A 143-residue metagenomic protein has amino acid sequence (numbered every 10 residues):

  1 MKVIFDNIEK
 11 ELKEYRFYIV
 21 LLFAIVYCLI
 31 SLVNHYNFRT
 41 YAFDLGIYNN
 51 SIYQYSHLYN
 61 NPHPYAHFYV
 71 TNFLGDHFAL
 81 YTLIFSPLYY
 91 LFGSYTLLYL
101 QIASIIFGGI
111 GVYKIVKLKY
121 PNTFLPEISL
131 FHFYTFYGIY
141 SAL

Functional and structural regions predicted by a protein language model:
M1-I30, K114-K117: Start-transfer (signal-anchor) and selected internal transmembrane alpha helices of multi-pass inner/ER membrane
K13, Y95-Y120: Transmembrane-helix motifs of polytopic, lipid-linked glycan transferases
L29-L32, I47-F73, L80: Extracytosolic helix-loop segments that constitute the early lumenal/periplasmic catalytic or substrate-binding loops
L32-F38: Short, hydrophobic transmembrane alpha-helix segments
Y53, F85, Y89, G109-K117: Hydrophobic transmembrane alpha-helices
H57, D76-A103: Juxtamembrane segments of multi-pass membrane glycosylation machinery that transfer sugars from lipid-linked donors
F124-A142: Membrane-embedded helix bundles of polyisoprenyl
